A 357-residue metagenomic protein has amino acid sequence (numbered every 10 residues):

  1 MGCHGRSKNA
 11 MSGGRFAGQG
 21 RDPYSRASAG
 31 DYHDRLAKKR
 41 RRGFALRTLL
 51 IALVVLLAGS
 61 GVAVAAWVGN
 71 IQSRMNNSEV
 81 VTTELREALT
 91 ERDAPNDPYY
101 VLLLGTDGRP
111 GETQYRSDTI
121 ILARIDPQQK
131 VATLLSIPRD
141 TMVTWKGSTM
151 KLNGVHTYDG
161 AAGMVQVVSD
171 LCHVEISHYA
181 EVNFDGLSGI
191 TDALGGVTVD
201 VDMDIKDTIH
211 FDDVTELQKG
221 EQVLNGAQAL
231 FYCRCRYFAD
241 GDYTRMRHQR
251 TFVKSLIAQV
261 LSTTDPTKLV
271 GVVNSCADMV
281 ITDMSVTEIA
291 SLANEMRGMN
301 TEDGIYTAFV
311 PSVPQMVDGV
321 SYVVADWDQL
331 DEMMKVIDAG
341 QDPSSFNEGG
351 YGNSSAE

Functional and structural regions predicted by a protein language model:
G2-E357: Non-catalytic, solvent-exposed segments at the cell envelope interface
